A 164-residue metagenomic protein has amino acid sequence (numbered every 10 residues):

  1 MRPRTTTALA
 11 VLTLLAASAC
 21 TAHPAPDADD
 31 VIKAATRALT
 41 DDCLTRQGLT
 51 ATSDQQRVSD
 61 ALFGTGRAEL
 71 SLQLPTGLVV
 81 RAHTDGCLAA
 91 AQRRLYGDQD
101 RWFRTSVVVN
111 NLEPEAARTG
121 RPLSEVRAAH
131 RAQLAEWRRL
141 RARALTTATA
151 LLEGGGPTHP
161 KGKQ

Functional and structural regions predicted by a protein language model:
R2-A8, L14-L15, C20-Q164: Mitochondrial intermembrane space
